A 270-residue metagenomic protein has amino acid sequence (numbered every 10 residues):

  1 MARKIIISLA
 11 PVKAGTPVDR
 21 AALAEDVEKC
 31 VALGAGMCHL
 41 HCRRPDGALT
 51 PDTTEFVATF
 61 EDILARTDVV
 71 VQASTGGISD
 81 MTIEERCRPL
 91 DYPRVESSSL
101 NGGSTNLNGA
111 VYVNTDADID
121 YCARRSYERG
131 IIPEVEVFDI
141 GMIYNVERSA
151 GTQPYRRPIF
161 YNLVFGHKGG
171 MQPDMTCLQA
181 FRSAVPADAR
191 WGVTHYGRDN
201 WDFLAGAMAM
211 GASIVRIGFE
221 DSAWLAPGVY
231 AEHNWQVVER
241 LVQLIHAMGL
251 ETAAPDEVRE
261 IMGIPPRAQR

Functional and structural regions predicted by a protein language model:
R3, A48-T75, Y121-E128, Q179-W191 (+1 more regions): Alpha-helix-loop-beta-strand connector modules within alpha/beta enzyme cores
I6-E25, S74-I83, L107-Y112, G169-G170 (+1 more regions): Active-site mouth loops of central-metabolism enzymes
T16, R20, A24-E25, A32 (+2 more regions): Histidine-centered catalytic micro-motifs
A22-E25, S79-D91, I140-S149, D199-M210 (+1 more regions): Catalytic cores of alpha/beta
L23, C30, H41, S98 (+4 more regions): Conserved, mostly hydrophobic/aromatic
G36-T59, L107, V164-F165, S222-A226: Glycine-rich, proline-tolerant flexible connector loops at the mouths of alpha/beta enzymes
S97-F219, E232-Q236: Catalytic alpha/beta core domains of metabolic enzymes, predominantly
R240-R270: Mid-to-C-terminal alpha-helical segments outside catalytic/metal-binding sites
